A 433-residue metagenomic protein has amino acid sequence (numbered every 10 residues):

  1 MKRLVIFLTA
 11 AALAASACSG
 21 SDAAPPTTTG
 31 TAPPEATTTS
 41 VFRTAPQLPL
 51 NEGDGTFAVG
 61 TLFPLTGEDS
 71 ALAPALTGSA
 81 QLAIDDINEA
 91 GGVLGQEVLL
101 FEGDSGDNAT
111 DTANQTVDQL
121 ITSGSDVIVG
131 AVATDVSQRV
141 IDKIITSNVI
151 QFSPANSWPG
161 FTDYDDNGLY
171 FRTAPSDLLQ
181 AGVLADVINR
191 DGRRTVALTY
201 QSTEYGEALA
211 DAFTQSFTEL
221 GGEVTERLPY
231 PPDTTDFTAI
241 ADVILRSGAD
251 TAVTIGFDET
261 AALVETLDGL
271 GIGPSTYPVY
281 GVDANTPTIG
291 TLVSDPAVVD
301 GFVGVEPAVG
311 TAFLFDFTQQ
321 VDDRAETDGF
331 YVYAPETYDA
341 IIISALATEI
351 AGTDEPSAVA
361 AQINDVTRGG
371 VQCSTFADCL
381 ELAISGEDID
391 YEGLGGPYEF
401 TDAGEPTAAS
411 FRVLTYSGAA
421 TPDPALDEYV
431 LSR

Functional and structural regions predicted by a protein language model:
K2-F7, S19-R433: Extracytosolic ligand-binding ectodomains
A14-A17: C-terminal motif of bacterial Sec signal peptides marking the signal peptidase cleavage site
